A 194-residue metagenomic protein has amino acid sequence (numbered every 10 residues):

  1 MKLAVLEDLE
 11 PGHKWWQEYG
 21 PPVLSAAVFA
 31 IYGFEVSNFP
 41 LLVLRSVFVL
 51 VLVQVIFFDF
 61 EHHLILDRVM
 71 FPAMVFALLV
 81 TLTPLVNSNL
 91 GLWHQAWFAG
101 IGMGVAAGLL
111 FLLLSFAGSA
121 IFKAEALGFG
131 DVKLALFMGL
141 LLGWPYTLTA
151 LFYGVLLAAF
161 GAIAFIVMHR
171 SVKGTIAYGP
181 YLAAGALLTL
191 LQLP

Functional and structural regions predicted by a protein language model:
M1-P194: A membrane-topology feature that recognizes alpha-helical transmembrane segments and their immediate juxtamembrane
